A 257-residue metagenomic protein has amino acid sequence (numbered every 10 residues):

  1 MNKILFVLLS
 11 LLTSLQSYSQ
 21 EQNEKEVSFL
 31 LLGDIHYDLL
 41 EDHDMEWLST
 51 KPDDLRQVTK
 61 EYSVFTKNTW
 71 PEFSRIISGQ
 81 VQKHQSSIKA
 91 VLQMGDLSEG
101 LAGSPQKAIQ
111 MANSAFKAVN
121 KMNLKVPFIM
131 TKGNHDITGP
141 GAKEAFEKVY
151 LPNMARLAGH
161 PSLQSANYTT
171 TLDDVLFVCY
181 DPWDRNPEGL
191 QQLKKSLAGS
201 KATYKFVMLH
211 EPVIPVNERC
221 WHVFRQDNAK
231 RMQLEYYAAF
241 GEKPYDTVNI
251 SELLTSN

Functional and structural regions predicted by a protein language model:
M1-I4: Positively charged n-region of N-terminal signal peptides that target proteins for export
F6-S14: Bacterial N-terminal signal peptides
L9, D38-E41, G103, P140-G141 (+1 more regions): Active-site-proximal flexible loops/turns
Y18-Q106: N-terminal active-site segment of His-dependent metallophosphoesterases
F29-L31, L92, F177-C179, F206-M208: Structural motif
G33-H36, G95-S98, N134-H135, P182-W183 (+1 more regions): Active-site metal-binding loops of divalent metal-dependent hydrolases
K51-R56, L101-K205, C220-P244, N249-T255: Extended active-site neighborhood of metal-dependent phosphoesterases/phosphodiesterases
P212-R219: Short, conserved secondary-structure transition motifs
